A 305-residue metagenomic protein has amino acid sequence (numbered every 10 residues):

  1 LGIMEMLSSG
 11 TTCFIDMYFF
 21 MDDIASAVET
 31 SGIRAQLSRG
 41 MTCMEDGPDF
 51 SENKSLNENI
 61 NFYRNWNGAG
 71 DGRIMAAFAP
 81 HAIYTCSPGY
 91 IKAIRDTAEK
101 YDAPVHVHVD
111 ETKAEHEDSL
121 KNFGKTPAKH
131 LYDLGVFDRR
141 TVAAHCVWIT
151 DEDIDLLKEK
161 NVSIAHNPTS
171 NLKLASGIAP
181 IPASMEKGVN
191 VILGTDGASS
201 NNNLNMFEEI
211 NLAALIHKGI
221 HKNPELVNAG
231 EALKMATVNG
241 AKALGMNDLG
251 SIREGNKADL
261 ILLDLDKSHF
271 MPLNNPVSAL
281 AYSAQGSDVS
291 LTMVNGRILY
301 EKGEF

Functional and structural regions predicted by a protein language model:
G10, V28, F78, H108 (+10 more regions): Divalent metal-coordination and catalytic microenvironments
T12-C13, N190: Short acidic/polar active-site loop segments enriched in Thr and Asp
I15-Y18, A77-A93, L172-L174, A243-G245: Active-site glycine- and acidic-residue-rich loops that bind and position anionic ligands or nucleotide-like cofactors
D23-V147, E152: Metal-coordinating catalytic core of metallo-dependent amide/deamination hydrolases
K113-K125, D153-K158, A175-S184, N201-K218: Histidine/acidic-residue-rich catalytic or RNA/ligand-binding cores of hydrolases and nuclease-related proteins
D133-R140, P182-K267, A281-Q285: His/Asp/Glu-enriched, well-ordered alpha-helical/loop segment that forms or immediately abuts the divalent-metal
D151-E152, K158-V189, L193-T195: A conserved active-site cap/scaffold subdomain adjacent to cofactor or substrate pockets
K257-E304: C-terminal cap of metal-dependent C-N hydrolases
